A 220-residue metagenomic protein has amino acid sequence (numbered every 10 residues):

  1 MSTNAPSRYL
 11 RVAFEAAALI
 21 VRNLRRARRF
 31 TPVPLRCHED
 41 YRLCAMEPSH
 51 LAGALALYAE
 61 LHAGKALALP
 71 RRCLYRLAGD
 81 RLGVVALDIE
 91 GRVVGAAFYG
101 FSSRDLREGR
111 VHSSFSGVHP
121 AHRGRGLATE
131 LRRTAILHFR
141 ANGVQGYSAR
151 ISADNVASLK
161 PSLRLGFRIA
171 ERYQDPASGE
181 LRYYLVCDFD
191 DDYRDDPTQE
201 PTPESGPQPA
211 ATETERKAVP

Functional and structural regions predicted by a protein language model:
M1-C37, C187-D190: Acyl-donor-binding surface of acyltransferase catalytic domains
R29-A68, D196: Short amphipathic alpha-helix that is part of the acyltransferase structural core
H62-I89, G95-S116: A conserved beta-strand-loop-helix scaffold within acyl/acetyltransferase catalytic domains
S116-V118, I151: Hydrophobic adenine-recognition pocket in adenosine-nucleotide-binding enzymes
V118, G124-L137, K160, R164: Conserved acetyl-CoA-binding loop-helix of GNAT-fold acetyltransferases
F139-I151: Conserved GNAT acetyl-CoA-binding A-motif
R150, G166-Y184: Conserved catalytic-core motifs of GNAT/GCN5-like acyltransferases
Q199-P220: Short, cationic low-complexity segments
